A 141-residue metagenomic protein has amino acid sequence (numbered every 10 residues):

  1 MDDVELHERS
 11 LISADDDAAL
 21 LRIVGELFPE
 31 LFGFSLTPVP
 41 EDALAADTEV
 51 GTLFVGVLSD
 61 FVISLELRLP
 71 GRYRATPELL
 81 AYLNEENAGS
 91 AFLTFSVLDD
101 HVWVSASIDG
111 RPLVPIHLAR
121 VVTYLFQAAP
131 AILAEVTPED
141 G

Functional and structural regions predicted by a protein language model:
M1-G51, G89-V97: Charge-rich, low-complexity N-terminal segments
D16-I23, G71, A75-L79, H117-Y124 (+1 more regions): Short amphipathic alpha-helical segments
L21, G25, P29, L80-N84 (+1 more regions): Generic detector of well-ordered alpha-helical segments enriched in charged/polar residues, highlighting helical
A45-E49, L53-E66: Short, well-structured hydrophobic secondary-structure segments
G56, L65, A75, V114-I116: Short acidic, gly/pro-rich beta-turn/loop elements at beta-sheet edges and active-site/ligand-binding grooves
V62-S107: Short, internal acidic amphipathic alpha-helical interface segments that mediate docking to partner proteins
F92-T123, Q127-G141: Well-ordered alpha/beta subsegment
